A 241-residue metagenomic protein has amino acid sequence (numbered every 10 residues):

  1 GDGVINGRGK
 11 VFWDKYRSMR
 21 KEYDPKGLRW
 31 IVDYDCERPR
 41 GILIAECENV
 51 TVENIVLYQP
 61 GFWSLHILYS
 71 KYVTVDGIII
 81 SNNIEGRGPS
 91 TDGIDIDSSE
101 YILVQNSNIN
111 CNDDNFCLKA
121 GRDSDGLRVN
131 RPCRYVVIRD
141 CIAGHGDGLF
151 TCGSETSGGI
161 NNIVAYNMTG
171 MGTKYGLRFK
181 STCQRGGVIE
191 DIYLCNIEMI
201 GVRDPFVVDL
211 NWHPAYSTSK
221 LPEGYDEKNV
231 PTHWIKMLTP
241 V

Functional and structural regions predicted by a protein language model:
G1-V241: Extracellular/periplasmic carbohydrate-active domains that bind, remodel, or depolymerize complex polysaccharides
